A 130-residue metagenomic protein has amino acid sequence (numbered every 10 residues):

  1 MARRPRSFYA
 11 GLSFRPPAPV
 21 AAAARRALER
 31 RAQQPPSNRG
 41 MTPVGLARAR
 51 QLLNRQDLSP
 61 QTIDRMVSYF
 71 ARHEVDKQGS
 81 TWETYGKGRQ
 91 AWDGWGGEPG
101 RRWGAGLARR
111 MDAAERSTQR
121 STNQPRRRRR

Functional and structural regions predicted by a protein language model:
M1-R130: Extended terminal accessory/targeting regions
